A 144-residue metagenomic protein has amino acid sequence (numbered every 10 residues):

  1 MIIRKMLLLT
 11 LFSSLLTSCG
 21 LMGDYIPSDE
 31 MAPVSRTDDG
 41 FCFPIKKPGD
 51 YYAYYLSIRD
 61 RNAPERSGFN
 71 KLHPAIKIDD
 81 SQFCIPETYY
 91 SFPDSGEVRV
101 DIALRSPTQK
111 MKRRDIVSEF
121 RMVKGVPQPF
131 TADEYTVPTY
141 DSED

Functional and structural regions predicted by a protein language model:
M1-L7: Bacterial N-terminal signal peptides that target proteins for export
L7-L8, M31, L72: Generic detector of short alpha-helix boundary/capping microenvironments and adjacent low-complexity segments
L15-S18: C-terminal motif of bacterial Sec signal peptides marking the signal peptidase cleavage site
G20-G23: Bacterial signal peptide processing site
P27-A53: Contiguous beta-strand segments within globular domains
I45-K46, D50-D144: Acidic, low-complexity Ser/Thr/Gly/Pro-rich repeat segments typical of extracellular/periplasmic and surface-exposed
